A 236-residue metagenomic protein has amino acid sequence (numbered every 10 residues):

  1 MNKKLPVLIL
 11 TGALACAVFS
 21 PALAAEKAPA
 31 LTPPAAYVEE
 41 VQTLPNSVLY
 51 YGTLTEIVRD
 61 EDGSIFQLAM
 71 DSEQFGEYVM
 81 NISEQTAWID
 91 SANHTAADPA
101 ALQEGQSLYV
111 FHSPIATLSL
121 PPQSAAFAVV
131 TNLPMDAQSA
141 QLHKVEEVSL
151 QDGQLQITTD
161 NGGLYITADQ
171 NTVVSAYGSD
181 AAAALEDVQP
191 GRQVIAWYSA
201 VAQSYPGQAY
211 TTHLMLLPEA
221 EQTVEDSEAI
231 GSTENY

Functional and structural regions predicted by a protein language model:
N2-L8, S20-Q74, H94-G162, Y177-Y236: Short, flexible, surface-exposed loop segments at domain boundaries
T11-A17: Bacterial N-terminal signal peptides
F75-Q85, G162-N171: A short macromolecule-binding patch
S83-H94, Q170-D180: Short, structured beta-strand/loop micro-motifs enriched in basic residues and often containing a Trp
